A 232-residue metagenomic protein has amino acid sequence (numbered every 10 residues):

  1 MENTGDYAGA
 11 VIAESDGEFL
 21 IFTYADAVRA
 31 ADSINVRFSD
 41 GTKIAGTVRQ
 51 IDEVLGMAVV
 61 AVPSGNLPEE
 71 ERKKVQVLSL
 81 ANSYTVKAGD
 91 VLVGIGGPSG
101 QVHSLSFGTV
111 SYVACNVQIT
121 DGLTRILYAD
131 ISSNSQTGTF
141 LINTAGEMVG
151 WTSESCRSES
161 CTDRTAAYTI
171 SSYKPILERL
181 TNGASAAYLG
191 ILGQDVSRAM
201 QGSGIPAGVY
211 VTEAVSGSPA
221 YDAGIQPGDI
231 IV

Functional and structural regions predicted by a protein language model:
E2, I51-L55, L67-R72, V113-L127 (+2 more regions): Gly/Ser-enriched beta-turn/beta-hairpin loop segments
E2-Y24, K43-A45, S79, L105 (+2 more regions): A conserved glycine-rich beta-strand in the N-terminal activation segment of trypsin-fold
D6, R179-V232: PDZ/PDZ-like groove recognition
D6-A8, V77-S83, G96-S99, I126-T144 (+1 more regions): Gly/Ser-rich catalytic serine loop of serine hydrolases
A13-G56, V62-G65: Catalytic-histidine neighborhood of serine endopeptidases, predominantly the chymotrypsin-like S1/PA family
F19-Y24, T85-P98, D130, T137-S160: Active-site-proximal beta-strands of protease catalytic cores
G46, T144, M148-G204: C-terminal cap/linker of serine protease catalytic domains
N82-G122, R157-D163, R179-L180: Flexible, gly/ser-rich surface segments that form the specificity/activation loops bordering the active-site cleft
